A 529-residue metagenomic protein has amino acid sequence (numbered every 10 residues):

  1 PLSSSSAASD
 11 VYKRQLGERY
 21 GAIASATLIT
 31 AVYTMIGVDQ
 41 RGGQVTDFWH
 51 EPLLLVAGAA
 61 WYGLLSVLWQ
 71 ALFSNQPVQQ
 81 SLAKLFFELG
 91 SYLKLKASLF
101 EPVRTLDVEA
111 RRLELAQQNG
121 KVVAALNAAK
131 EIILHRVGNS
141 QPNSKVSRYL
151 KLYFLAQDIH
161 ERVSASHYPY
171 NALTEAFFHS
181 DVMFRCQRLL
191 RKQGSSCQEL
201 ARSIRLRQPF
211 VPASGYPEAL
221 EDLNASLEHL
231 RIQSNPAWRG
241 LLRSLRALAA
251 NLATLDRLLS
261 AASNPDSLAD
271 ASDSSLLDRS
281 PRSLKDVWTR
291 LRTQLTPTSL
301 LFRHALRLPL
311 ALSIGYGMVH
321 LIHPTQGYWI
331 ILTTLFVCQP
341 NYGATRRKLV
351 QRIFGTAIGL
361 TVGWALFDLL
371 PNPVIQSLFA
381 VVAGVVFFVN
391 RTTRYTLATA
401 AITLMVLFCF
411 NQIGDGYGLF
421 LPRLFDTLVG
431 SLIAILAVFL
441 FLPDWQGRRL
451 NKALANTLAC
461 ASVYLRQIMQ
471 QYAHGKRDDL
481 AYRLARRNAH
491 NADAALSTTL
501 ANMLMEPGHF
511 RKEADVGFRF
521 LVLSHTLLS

Functional and structural regions predicted by a protein language model:
P1-N127, S260-G508, K512: A transmembrane helix-and-boundary motif of multi-pass membrane transporters/channels
S81-D107, R111, Y149-S274, L523-S529: Soluble C-terminal extramembrane regulatory/interaction domains of multi-pass membrane proteins
L113, N143-S147: N-terminal loops that bind phosphate or other acidic moieties and the adjacent beta-alpha structural core
V122-V137, Y149, I159: Cyclic-dinucleotide signaling modules
A129, A219-L230, A237, L500 (+2 more regions): Peripheral (non-transmembrane) domains and long loops of multi-pass membrane proteins
G138-P142, M505: Active-site phosphate-binding and catalytic loops of NTP-dependent enzymes
F154-E161, T498-S529: Structured cytosolic domains appended to multi-pass membrane proteins
